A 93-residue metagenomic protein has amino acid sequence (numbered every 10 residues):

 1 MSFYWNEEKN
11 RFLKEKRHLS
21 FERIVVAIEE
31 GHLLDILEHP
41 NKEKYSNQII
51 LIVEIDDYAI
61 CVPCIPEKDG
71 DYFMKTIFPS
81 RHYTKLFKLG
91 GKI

Functional and structural regions predicted by a protein language model:
M1-I93: Ribonuclease/tRNase effector modules and their secretory precursors
